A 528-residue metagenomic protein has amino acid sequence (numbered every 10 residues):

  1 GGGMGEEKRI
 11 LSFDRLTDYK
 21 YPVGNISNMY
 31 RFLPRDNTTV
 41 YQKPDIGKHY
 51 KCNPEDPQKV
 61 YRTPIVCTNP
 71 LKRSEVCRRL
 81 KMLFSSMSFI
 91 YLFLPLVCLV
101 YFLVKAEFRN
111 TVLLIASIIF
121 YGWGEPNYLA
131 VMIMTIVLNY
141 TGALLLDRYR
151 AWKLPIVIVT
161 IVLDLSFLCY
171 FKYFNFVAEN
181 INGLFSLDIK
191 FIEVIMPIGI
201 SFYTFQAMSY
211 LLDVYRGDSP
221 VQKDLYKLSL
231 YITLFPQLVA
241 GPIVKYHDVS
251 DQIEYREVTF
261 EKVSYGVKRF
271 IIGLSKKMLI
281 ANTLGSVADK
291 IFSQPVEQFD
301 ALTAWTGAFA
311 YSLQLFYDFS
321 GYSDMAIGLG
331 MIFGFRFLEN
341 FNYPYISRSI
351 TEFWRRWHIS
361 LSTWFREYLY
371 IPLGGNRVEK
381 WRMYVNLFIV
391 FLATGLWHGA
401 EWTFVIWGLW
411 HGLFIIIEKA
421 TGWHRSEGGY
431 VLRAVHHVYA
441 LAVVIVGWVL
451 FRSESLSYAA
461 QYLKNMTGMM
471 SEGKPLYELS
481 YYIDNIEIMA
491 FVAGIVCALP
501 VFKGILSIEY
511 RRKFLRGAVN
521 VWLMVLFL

Functional and structural regions predicted by a protein language model:
G2-G47, P64-P70: Short, strongly patterned local motifs
G3, P70-K81: Short, Lys/Arg-enriched N-terminal segments with co-localized hydrophobic residues within the first ~10-30 amino acids
S12-T17, L33-P34, I65, K72 (+4 more regions): Compositionally biased amphipathic helical and low-complexity segments enriched in hydrophobic
F13, Y30, P34-R35, K59 (+5 more regions): Generic signature of intrinsically disordered, low-complexity, basic-rich segments and short cationic peptides
R78-G504, I508-L528: Membrane-embedded transmembrane alpha-helical bundles that form the catalytic cores of multi-pass lipid-modifying
